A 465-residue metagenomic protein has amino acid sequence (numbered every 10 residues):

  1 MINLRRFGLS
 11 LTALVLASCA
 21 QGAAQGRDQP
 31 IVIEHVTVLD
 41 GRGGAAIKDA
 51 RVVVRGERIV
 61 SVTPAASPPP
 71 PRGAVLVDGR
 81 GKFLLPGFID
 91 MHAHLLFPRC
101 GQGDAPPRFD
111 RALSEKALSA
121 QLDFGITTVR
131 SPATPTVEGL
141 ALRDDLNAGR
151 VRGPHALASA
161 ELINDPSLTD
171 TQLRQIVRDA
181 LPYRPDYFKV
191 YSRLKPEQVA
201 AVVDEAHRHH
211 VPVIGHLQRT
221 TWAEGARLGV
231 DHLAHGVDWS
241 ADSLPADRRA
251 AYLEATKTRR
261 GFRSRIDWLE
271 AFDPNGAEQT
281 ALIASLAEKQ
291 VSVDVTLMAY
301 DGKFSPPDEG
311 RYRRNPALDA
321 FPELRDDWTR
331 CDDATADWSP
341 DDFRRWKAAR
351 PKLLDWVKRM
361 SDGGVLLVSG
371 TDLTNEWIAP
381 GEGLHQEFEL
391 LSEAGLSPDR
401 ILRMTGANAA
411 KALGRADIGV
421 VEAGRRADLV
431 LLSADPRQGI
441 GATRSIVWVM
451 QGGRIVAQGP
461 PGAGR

Functional and structural regions predicted by a protein language model:
M1-L11: Bacterial N-terminal signal peptides that target proteins for export
I2, C19-P71, A434-G441, R454-I455: N-terminal metal-binding scaffold of metallo-dependent hydrolase/deaminase domains
V38-R51, P64-S67, A379-E382, S397-L402 (+1 more regions): Acidic, glycine-enriched loop/beta-strand segments at the rims of small-molecule binding/catalytic pockets
A66-L85, A112: Active-site metal-binding motif and surrounding structural segment of the metallo-beta-lactamase
K82-R150, L168, A223-H232, D238 (+1 more regions): Metal-associated gating/positioning segment near the N- to mid-region
S114-V137, G153-E161, L181-L194, V211-I214 (+2 more regions): Divalent metal-dependent hydrolysis catalytic cores, especially in the metallo-beta-lactamase
E161-H209, R260-D273: Active-site gating/metal-coordination segments in enzymes
I176-D179, D186, V190, W239-A394: Active-site neighborhoods of metal-dependent hydrolases
